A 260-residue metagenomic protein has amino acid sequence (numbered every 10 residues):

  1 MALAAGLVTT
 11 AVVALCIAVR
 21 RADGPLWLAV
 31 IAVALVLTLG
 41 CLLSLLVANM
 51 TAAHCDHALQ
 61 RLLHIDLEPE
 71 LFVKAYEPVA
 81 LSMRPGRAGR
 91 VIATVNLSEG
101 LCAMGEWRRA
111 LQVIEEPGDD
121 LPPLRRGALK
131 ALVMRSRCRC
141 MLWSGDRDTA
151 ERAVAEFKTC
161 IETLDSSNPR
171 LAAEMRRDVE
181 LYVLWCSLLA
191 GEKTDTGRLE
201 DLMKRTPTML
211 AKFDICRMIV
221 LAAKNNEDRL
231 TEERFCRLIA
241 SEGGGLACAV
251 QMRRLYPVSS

Functional and structural regions predicted by a protein language model:
M1-L59: N-terminal alpha-helical membrane-insertion module
L28-A34, R61-E77, C102-E116, D146-C160 (+2 more regions): Helix-turn-helix repeat elements of alpha-solenoid scaffolds
C41-P123: N-terminal topogenic membrane-targeting module
A53-Q60, G89-N96, L129-R139, M175-C186 (+2 more regions): "A position-specific structural signal for the A-helix of alpha-solenoid helical repeats
R61-L63, S98, R135-T208: Alpha-helical adaptor scaffolds
Y76-L81, L111-P123, A155-N168, L199-P207 (+1 more regions): Amphipathic alpha-helical segments of tetratricopeptide repeats
G86-A88, P122-L129, C160-A173, T206-C216 (+1 more regions): Boundary/linker segments of alpha-helical solenoid repeat arrays
L188-S260: Long, non-transmembrane cytosolic or organellar matrix-exposed soluble domains/tails of integral membrane proteins
